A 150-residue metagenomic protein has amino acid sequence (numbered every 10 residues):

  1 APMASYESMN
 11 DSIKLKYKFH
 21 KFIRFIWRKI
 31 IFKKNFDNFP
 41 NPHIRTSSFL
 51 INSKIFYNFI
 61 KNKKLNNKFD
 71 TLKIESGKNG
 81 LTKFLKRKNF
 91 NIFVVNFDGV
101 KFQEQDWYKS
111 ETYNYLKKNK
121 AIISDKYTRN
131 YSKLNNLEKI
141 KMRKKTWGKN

Functional and structural regions predicted by a protein language model:
A1-F69, I74-N79, K83: Conserved catalytic core of nucleotide-sugar-dependent glycosyltransferases
L65-N150: C-terminal catalytic/acceptor-binding lobe
